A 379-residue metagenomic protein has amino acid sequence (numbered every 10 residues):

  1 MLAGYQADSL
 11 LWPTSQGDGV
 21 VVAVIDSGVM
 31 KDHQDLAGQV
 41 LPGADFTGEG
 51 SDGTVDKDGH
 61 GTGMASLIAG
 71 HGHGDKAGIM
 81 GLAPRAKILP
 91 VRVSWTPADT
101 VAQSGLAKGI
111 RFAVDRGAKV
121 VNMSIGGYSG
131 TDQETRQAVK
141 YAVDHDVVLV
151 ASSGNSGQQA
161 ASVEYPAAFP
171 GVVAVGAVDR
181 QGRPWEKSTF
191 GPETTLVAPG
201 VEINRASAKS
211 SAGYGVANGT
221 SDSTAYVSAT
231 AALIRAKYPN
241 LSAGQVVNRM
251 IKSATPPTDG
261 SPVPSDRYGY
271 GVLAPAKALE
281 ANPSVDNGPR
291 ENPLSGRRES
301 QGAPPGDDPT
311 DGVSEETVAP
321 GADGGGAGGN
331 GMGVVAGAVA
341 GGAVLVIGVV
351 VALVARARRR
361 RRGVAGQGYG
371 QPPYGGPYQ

Functional and structural regions predicted by a protein language model:
W12-V22, V29-P42, D52-A102, F190-E193 (+1 more regions): Subtilisin-like serine protease catalytic core
D18-V21, R85-K87, D115-V121, D144-L149 (+2 more regions): Loop/turn elements at helix/coil->beta-strand transitions in domains of secreted/extracellular proteins
S27-K31, F46-G48, G72-G74, S94-A98 (+5 more regions): Solvent-exposed loop/turn segments at secondary-structure junctions within structured extracellular/periplasmic domains
A65-I68, V201-Y268: Hydrolase catalytic cores
V93-Y165, A212-N218, D222: Substrate-binding/access-modulating region of protease and related hydrolase catalytic domains
S152-G171, G176-E193, R205-N218, D259-Y268: Active-site-adjacent substrate-recognition loops and nearby beta-strands within hydrolase catalytic domains
E186, N240-V335, P372-P377: C-terminal subdomain of the subtilisin-like protease fold in secreted/lumenal serine endopeptidases
T317-Q379: Hydrophobic single-pass membrane-targeting/anchoring helices
